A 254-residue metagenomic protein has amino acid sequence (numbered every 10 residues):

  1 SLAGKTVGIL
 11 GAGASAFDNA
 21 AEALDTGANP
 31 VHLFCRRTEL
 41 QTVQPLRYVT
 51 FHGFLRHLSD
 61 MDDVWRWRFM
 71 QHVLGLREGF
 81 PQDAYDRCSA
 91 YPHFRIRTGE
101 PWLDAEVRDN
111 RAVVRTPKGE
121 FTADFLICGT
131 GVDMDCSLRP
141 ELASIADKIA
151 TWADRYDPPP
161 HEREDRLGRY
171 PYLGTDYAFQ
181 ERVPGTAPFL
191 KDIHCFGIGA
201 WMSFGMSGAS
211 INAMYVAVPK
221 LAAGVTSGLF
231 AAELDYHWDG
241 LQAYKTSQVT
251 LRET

Functional and structural regions predicted by a protein language model:
S1-T26, H32-T254: Flavin (primarily FAD) cofactor-binding/catalytic cores of flavoenzymes
